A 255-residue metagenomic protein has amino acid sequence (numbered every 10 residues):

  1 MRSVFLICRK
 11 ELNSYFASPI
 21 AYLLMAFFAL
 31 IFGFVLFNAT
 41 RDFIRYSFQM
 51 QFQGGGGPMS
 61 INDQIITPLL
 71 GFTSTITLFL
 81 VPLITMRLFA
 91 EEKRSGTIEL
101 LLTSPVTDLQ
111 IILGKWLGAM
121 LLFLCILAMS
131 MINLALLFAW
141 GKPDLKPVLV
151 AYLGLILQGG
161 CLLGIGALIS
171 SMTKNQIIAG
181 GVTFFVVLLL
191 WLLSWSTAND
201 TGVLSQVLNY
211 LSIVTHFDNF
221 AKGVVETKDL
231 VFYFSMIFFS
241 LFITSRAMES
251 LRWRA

Functional and structural regions predicted by a protein language model:
M1-M25: Aromatic- and glycine-rich beta-strand/loop motifs that create alpha-glucan
P19-F43, S74-L80, V187-L189: Hydrophobic alpha-helical transmembrane segments of multi-pass membrane transport/permease proteins
F28-F32, G118-A119, L155, F184-L188 (+1 more regions): Residue-level recognition of pore/gate-forming positions within transmembrane alpha-helices of multi-pass
F32-F37, G57-G71, L113-K174, V225: Secretory targeting signals
A39-D63, A179-A247, R252-A255: Terminal transmembrane helical anchor/hairpin motif
I65-E91, I126: Long, hydrophobic alpha-helical segments
V81-T85, N133, G164-I165, I243-T244: Hydrophobic/aromatic residues in alpha-helical transmembrane segments
L88-G118: Helix-loop-helix units of permease transmembrane domains in multi-pass membrane transporters, especially ABC
